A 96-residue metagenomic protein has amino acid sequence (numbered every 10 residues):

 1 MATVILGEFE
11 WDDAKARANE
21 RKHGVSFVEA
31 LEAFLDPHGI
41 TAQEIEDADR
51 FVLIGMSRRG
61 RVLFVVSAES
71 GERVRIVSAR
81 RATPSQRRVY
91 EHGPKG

Functional and structural regions predicted by a protein language model:
M1-G96: Ribonuclease/tRNase effector modules and their secretory precursors
